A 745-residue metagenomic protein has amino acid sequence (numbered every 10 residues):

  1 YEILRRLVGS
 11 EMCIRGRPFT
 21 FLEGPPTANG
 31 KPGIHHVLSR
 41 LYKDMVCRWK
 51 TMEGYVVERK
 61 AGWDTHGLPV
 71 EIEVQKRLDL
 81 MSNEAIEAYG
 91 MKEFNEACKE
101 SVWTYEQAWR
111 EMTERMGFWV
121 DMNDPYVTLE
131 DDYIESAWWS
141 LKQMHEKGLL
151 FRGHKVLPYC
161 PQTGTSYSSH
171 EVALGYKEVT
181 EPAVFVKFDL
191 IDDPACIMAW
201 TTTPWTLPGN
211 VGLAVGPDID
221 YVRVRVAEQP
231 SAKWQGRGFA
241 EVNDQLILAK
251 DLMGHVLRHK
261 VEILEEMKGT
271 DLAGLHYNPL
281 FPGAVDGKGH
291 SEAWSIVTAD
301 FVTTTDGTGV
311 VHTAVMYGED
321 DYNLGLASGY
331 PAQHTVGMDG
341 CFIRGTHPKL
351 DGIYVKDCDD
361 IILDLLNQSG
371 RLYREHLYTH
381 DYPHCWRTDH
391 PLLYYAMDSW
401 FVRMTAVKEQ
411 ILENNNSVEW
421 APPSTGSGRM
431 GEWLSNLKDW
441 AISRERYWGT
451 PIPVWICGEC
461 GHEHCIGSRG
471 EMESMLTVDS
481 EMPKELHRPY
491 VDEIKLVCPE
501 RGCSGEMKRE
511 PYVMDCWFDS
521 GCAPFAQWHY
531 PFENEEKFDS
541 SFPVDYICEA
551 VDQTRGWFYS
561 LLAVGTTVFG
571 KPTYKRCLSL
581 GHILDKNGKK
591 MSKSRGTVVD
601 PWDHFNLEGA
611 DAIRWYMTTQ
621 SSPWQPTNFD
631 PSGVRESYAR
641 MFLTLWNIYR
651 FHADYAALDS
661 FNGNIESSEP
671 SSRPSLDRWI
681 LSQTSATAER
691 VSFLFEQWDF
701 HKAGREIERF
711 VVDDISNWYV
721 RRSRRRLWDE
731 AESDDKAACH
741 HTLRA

Functional and structural regions predicted by a protein language model:
Y1-C13: Short, small-residue-biased leader/transition segments that mark boundaries at the very start of proteins
S10, Q75-P208, A227-P230, G274-H276 (+10 more regions): Residue patterns forming the tRNA-binding/recognition surfaces of aminoacyl-tRNA synthetases and related DALR
S10-I34, T51, V57, E262 (+6 more regions): Non-catalytic terminal extensions that flank enzyme cores
R15-V74, A137, A199-T201, W205-T206 (+6 more regions): N-terminal catalytic cores of NTP/NDP-binding nucleotidyl/phosphoryl-transfer enzymes
D64, L157, P161, Y167-K177 (+3 more regions): Acidic, turn-prone loop/beta-hairpin segments
I72-K76, W205-D218, V224, H255-V256 (+4 more regions): Short active-site loop/helix that positions an aromatic residue
G212, I219-V310, E319, N323: Protease-associated
S328-G340, R446-W448, E471-T627: Alpha-helical recognition segments enriched in aromatics with Gly/Pro capping that present substrate-recognition
